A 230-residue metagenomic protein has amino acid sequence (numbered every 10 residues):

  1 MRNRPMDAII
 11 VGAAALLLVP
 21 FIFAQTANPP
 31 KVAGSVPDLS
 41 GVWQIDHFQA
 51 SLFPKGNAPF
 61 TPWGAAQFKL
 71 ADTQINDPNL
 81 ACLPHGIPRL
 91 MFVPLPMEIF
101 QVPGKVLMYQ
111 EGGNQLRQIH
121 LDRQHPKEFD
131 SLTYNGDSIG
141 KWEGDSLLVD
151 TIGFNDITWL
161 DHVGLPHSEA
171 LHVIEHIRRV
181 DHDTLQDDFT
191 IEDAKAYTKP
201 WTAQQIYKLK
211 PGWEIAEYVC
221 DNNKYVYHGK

Functional and structural regions predicted by a protein language model:
R2-N3, F21-K230: PEST-like low-complexity, intrinsically disordered acidic/proline/serine-rich tracts that flank trafficking/processing
N3-I10: N-terminal Sec-pathway targeting helices
I10-F21: Bacterial N-terminal signal peptides
